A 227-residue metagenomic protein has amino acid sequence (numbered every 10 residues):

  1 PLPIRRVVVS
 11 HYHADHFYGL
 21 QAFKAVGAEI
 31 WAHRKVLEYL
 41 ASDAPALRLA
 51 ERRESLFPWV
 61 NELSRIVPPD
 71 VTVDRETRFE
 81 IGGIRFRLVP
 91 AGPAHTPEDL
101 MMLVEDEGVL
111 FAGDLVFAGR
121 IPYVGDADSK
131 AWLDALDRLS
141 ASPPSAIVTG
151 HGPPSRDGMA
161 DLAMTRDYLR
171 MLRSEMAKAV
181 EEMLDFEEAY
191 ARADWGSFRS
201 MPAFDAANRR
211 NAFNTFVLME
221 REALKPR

Functional and structural regions predicted by a protein language model:
P1-W31: Active-site metal-binding motif and surrounding structural segment of the metallo-beta-lactamase
V8, V109-F111, V148: Residue-level marker for buried hydrophobic side chains located in beta-strands that build the well-ordered beta-sheet
Y12, K35, P93, D114-L115 (+1 more regions): Active-site metal-binding loops of divalent metal-dependent hydrolases
F17-V26, G158-L162, R199-S200: Metal-dependent catalytic neighborhoods of phosphoester/phosphodiester hydrolases
A32, F111-A112: Hydrophobic residues in well-ordered beta-strands that form the structural core
V36-A91, P97, E105-D106, L136 (+1 more regions): Metallo-beta-lactamase
A131-L184, E188: Divalent-metal (often Zn2+) His-rich catalytic cores of metallo-beta-lactamase-fold enzymes
E181-R227: C-terminal regulatory/interaction regions
